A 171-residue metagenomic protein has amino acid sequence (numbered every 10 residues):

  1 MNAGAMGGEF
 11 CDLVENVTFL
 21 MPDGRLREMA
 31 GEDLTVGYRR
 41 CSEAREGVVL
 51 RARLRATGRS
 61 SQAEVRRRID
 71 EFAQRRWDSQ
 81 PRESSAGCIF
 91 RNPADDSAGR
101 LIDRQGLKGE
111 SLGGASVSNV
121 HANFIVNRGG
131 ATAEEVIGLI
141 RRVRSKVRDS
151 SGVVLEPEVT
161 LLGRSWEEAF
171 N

Functional and structural regions predicted by a protein language model:
M1-E15: A gly/ser-rich beta-alpha-beta helix-loop segment of oxidoreductase catalytic cores
L20-G138, S145-N171: Phosphate/pyrophosphate- and phosphate-bearing ligand-binding catalytic cores of soluble enzymes
